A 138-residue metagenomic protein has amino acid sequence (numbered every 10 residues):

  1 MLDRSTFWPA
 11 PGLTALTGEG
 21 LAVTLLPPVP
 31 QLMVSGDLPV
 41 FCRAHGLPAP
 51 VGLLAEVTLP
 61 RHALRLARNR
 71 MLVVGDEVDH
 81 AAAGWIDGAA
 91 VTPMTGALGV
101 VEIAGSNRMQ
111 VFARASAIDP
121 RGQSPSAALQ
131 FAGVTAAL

Functional and structural regions predicted by a protein language model:
M1-L138: Basic, glycine/lysine-rich polyanion-binding surfaces/domains
